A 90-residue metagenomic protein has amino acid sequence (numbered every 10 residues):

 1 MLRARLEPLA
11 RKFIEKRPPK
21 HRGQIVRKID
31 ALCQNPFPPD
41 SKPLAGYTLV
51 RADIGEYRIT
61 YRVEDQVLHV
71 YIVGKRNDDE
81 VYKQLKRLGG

Functional and structural regions predicted by a protein language model:
M1-A4, K16, I54, R62-G90: Enriched for short, Lys/Arg-rich terminal
M1-K28: Arg/Lys-rich, positively charged N-terminal/basic patches that mediate binding to nucleic acids
R11, A45, D79: Nucleotide phosphate-binding site architecture
H21, I25-K28, D40, V81-Q84: Amphipathic alpha-helical interface surfaces
R27-D53: A short, surface-exposed loop/turn module that caps and links secondary-structure elements
